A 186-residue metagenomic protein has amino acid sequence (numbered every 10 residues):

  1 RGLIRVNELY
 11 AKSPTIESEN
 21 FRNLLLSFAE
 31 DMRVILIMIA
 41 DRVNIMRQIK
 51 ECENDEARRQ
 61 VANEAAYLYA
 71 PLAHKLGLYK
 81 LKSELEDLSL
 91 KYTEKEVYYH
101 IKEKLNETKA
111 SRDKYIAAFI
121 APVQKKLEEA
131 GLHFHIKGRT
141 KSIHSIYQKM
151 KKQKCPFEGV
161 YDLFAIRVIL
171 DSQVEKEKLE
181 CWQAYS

Functional and structural regions predicted by a protein language model:
R1-G2: Well-ordered mid-protein domain cores that form the structural environment of catalytic cofactors
R5-I35, R42-S186: Nucleic-acid processing machinery
